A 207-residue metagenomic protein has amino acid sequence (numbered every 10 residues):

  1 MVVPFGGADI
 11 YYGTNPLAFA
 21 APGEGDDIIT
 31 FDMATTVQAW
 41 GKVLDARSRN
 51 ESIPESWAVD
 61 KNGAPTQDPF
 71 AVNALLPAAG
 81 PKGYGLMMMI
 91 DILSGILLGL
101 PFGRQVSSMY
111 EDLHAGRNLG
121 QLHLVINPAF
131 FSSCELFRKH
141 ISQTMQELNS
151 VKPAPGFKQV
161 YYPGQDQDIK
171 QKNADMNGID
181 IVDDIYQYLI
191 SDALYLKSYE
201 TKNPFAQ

Functional and structural regions predicted by a protein language model:
M1-V2, V72-L75, K170: Active-site-proximal beta-alpha loop/turn segments in soluble metabolic enzymes
V2-P69: Phosphate/diphosphate-binding glycine-rich loops and adjacent basic-rich segments that engage nucleotide
T14, N73, P81-M88, L97 (+4 more regions): Conserved active-site and cofactor/substrate-binding residues in soluble primary-metabolism enzymes
N15-L17, D27-I29, P54, A74 (+3 more regions): Structural beta-strand/beta-sheet cores of well-ordered domains, especially the beta-sheet scaffolds that support
T35-Q38, K82, P128-F130: Glycine-rich beta-alpha junction loops
G41, S48-F102, M109-Y110: Secondary-shell segments that build the walls of catalytic and ion/ligand-binding clefts
F102-Q207: Catalytic-core signal marking the mid-to-C-terminal active-site face
